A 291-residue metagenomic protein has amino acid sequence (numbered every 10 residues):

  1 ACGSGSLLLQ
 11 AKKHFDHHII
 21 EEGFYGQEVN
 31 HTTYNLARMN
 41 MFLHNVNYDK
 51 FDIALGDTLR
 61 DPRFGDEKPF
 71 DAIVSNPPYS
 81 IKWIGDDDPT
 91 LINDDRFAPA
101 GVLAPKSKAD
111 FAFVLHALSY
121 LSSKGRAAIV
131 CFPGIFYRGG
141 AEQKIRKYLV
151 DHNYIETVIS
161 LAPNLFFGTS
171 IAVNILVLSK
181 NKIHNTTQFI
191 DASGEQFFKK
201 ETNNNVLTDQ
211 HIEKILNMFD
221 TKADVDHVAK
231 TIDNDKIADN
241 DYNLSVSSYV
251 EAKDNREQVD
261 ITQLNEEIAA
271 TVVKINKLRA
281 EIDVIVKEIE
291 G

Functional and structural regions predicted by a protein language model:
A1-S75, S80-K82, D87-L91, F97-A100 (+4 more regions): Conserved S-adenosyl-L-methionine
G26-N30, R63, A72, L103-S107 (+7 more regions): Hydrophobic alpha-helical scaffolding
R60, P78-I81, P133-F136, N164-F166 (+2 more regions): Conserved nucleotide-binding/hydrolysis micro-motifs of P-loop NTPases
L103-L178: Conserved Class I SAM-dependent methyltransferase catalytic core
F167-S245: Flexible, glycine-/basic-rich loop-and-beta segments that form/coincide with the SAM-dependent methyltransferase
A223-G291: Non-catalytic DNA-recognition/assembly elements of restriction-modification systems
